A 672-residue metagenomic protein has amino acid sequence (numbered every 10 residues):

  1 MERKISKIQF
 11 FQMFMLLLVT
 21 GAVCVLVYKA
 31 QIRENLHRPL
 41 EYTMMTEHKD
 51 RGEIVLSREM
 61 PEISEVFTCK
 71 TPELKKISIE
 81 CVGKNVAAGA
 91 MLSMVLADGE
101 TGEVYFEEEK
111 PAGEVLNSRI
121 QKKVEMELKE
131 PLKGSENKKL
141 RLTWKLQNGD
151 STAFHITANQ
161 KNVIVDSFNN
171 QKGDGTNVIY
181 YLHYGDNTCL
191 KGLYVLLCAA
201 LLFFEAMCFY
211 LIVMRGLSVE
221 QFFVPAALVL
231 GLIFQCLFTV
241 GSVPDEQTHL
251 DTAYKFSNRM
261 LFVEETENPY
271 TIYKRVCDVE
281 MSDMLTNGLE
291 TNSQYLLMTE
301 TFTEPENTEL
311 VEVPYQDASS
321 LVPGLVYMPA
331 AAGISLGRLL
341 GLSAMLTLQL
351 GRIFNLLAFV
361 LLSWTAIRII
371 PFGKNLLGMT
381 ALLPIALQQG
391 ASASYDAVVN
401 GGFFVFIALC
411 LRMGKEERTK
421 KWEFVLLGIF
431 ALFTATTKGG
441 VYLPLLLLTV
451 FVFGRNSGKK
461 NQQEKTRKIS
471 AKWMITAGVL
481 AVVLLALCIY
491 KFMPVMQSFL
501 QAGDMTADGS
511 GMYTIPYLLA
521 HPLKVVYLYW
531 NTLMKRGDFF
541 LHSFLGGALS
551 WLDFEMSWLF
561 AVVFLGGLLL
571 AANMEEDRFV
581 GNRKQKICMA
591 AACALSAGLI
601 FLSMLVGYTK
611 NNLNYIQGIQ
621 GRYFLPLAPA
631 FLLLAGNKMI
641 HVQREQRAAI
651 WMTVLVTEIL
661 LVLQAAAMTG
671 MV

Functional and structural regions predicted by a protein language model:
M1-Y28, C189-L232, S470-L480, R583-A590 (+1 more regions): Start-transfer (signal-anchor) and selected internal transmembrane alpha helices of multi-pass inner/ER membrane
G21-E100, S118-I120, E130-E136, K145-A200: Beta-sheet-rich sandwich/jelly-roll-like modules and their strand-loop junctions
M207-C208, L346-F372: Transmembrane-helix motifs of polytopic, lipid-linked glycan transferases
S218-Q221, L342-M345, W364-I385: Transmembrane-helix signature of polytopic, membrane-embedded enzymes that assemble or transfer cell-envelope glycans
M260-L350: Interfacial juxtamembrane loops and adjacent helix segments that form the catalytic/substrate-binding surfaces
Q388, E423-G439, P444-V450: Membrane-interface alpha helices of multi-pass inner-membrane proteins
L409-R418, Y442-V482: Perimembrane helix-loop-helix junctions
A486-E576: Membrane-lumen/periplasm interface segments of multi-pass, membrane-embedded glycan/lipid transferases
